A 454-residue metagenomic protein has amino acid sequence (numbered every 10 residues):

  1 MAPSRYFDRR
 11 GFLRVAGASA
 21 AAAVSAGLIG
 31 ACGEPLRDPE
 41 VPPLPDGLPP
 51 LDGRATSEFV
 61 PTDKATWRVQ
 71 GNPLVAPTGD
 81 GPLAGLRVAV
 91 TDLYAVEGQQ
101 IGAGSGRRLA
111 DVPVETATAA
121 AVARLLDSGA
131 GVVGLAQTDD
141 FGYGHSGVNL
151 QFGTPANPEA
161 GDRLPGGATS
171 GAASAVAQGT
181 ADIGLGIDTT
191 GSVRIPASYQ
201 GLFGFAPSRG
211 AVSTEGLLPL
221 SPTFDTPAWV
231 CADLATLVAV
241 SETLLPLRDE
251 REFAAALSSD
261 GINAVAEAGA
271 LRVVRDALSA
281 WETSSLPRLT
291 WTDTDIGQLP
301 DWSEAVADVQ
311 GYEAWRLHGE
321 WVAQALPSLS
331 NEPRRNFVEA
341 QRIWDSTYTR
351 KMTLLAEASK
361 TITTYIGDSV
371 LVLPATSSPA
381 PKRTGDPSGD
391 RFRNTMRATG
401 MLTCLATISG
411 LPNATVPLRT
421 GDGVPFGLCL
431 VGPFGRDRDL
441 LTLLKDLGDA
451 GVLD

Functional and structural regions predicted by a protein language model:
M1-D8, A22, A26: N-terminal secretory signal peptides
R9-G17: N-terminal export leaders
L13, P39-R54, E58, I183 (+2 more regions): Structural helix-boundary/capping segments
G30-A31: C-terminal motif of bacterial Sec signal peptides marking the signal peptidase cleavage site
E34-P35, P39-A181, T363-T364: Gly/Ser-rich catalytic/binding loops embedded in alpha/beta enzyme cores
D46-G47, T91, T349-D454: Glycine-rich, small-residue loops and helix-cap segments that act as flexible hinges at active-site edges
G85-R108, A307-L354, P417-V424: Short helix-loop capping/hinge segments that flank enzyme active sites or metal/cofactor-binding pockets
V88, Y94, E242-Y312, Q324 (+1 more regions): Gly/Ser-rich, acidic/histidine-flanked active-site/gating loops
